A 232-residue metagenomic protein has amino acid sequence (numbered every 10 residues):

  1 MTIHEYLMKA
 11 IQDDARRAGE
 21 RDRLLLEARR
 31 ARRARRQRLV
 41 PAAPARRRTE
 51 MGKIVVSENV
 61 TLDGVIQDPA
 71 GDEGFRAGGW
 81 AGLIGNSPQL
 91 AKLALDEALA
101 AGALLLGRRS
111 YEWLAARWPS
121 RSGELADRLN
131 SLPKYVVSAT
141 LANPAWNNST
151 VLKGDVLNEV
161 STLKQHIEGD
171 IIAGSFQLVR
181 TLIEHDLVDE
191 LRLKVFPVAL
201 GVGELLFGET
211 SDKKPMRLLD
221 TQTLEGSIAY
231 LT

Functional and structural regions predicted by a protein language model:
M1-A31: Contiguous bioactive effector segments
Y6, A15, L24, R38-P41 (+4 more regions): Generic signature of intrinsically disordered, low-complexity, basic-rich segments and short cationic peptides
K9, R17, P41-P44, I172 (+1 more regions): Residue-level detector of intrinsically disordered, flexible termini and proteolytic processing junctions
D22-E50: Short, positively charged, Ser/Thr-rich terminal linear motifs in low-complexity/disordered regions that act as
R48-L187, P197-T232: Portal/gating segments that form or line small-molecule/metal binding sites
K194: Extracellular, beta-strand-rich glycan-interacting domains
